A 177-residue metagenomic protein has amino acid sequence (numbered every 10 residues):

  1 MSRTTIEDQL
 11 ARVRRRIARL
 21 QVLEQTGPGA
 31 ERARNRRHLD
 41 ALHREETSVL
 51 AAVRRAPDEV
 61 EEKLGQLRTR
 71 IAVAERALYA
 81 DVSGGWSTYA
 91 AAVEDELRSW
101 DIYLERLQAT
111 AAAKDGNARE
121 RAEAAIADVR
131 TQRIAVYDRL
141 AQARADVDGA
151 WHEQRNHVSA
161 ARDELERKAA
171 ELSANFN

Functional and structural regions predicted by a protein language model:
S2, I6-F176: Amphipathic alpha-helical membrane/lipid-surface binding segments
